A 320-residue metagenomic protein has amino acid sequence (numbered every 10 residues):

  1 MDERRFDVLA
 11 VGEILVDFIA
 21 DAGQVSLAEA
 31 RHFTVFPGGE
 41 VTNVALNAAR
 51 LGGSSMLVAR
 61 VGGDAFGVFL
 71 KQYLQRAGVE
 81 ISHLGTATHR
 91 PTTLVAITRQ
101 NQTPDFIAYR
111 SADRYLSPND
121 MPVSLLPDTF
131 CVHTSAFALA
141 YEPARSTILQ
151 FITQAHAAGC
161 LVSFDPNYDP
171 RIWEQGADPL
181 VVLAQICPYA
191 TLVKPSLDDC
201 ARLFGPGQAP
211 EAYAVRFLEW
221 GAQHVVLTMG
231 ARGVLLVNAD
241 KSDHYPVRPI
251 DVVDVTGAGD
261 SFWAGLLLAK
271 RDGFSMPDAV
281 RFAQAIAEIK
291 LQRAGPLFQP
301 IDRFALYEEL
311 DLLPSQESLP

Functional and structural regions predicted by a protein language model:
M1-E80, A96, V253, E317-P320: Glycine-rich phosphate/adenosyl-contacting loop at the front of the ribokinase-like
M1-L9, T153-Q154, Q208-P320: Conserved phosphate-binding/catalytic region of the ribokinase-like
I14, F137, P166, S261: Active-site metal-binding loops of divalent metal-dependent hydrolases
A49, Q75, T153-A157, C187: Anion (oxyanion) recognition and catalysis
S54-A136, Y307-P320: Conserved N-terminal subdomain of the carbohydrate kinase-like
S111, F137, N167-R171, D198 (+2 more regions): Active-site beta-loop-alpha junctions enriched in small/polar residues
A158, P170-S242: Conserved phosphate/ATP/ADP-binding segment of small-molecule kinases
